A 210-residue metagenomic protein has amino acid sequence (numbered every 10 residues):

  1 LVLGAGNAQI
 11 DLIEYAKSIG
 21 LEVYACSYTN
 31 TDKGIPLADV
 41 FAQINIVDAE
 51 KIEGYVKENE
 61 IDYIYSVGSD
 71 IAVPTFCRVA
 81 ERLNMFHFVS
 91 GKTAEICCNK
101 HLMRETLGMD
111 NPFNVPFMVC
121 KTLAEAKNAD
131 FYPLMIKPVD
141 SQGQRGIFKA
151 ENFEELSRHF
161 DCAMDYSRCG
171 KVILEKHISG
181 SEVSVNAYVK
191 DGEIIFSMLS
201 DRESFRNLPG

Functional and structural regions predicted by a protein language model:
L1-T93: ATP-binding N-terminal substructure of ATP-dependent carboxylate-amine bond-forming enzymes
G34-L37, I52-G54, I96-L102, Q144-G146 (+1 more regions): Short, charged, surface-exposed secondary-structure boundary motifs
Y55-I61, A129-D130, Y166-S167: Glycine-rich phosphate-binding loop signature in dinucleotide/nucleotide-binding domains
I64, F117, I136, L174 (+1 more regions): Generic preference for hydrophobic
E81-G146, E151-F153: A conserved helix-loop-beta module that forms one wall/lid of the active-site cleft in ATP-utilizing catalytic domains
E155-H159: Short amphipathic alpha-helices within nucleic acid-binding modules
A163-K171, I178-G210: Phosphate-binding core of ATP-grasp and ATP-grasp-like enzymes
